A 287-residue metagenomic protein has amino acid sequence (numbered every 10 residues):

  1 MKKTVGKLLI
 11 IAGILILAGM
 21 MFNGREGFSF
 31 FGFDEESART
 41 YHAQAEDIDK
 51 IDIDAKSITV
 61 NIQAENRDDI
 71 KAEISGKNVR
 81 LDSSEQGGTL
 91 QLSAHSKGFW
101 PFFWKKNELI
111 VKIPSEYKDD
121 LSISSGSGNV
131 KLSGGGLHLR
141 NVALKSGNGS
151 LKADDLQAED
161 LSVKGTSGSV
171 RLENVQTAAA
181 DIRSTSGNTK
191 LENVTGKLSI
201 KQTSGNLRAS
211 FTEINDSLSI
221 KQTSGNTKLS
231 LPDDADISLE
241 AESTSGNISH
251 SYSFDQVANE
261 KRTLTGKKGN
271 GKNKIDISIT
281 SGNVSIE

Functional and structural regions predicted by a protein language model:
M1-K7: Positively charged n-region of N-terminal signal peptides that target proteins for export
K7-N23: Hydrophobic membrane-insertion alpha-helices, especially the h-region of bacterial N-terminal signal peptides
M20-A38: Sec-dependent signal peptide cleavage junction
F33-K50, T59-Q63, R67, N78-K164 (+4 more regions): Right-handed parallel beta-helix
D52-D54: A short, Trp-centered hydrophobic/proline-enriched beta-strand micro-motif
I70: Flexible, acidic/glycine-enriched loop-and-adjacent beta/alpha segments that face the extracytoplasmic/periplasmic side
E73, V79-D82, G246-S251: Short aromatic-acidic-glycine turn motif
D154-D155, L161, V170-E287: Short, surface-exposed interaction patches in beta-rich subdomains that mediate adhesion/assembly near membranes
